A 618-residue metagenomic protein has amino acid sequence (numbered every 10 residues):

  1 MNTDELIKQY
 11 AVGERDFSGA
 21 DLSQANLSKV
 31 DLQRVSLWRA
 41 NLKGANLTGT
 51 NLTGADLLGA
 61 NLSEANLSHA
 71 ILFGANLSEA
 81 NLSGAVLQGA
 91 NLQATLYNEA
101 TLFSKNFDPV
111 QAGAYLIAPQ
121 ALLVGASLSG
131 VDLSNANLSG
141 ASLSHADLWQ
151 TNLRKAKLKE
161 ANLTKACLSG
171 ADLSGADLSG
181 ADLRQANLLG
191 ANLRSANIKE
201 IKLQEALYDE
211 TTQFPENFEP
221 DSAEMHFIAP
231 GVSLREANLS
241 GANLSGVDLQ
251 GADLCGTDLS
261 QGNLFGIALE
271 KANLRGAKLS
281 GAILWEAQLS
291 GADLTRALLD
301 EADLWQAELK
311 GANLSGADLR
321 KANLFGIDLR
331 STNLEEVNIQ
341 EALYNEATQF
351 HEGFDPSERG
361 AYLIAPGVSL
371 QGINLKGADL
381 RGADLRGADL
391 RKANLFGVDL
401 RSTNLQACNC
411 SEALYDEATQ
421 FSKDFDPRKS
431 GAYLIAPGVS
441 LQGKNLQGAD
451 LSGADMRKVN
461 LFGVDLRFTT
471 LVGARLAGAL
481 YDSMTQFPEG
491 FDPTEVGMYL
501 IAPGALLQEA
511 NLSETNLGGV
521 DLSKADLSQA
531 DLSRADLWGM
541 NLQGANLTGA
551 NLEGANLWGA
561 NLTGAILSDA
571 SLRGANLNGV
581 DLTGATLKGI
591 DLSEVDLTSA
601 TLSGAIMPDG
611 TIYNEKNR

Functional and structural regions predicted by a protein language model:
M1-R618: Tandem repeat scaffolds
